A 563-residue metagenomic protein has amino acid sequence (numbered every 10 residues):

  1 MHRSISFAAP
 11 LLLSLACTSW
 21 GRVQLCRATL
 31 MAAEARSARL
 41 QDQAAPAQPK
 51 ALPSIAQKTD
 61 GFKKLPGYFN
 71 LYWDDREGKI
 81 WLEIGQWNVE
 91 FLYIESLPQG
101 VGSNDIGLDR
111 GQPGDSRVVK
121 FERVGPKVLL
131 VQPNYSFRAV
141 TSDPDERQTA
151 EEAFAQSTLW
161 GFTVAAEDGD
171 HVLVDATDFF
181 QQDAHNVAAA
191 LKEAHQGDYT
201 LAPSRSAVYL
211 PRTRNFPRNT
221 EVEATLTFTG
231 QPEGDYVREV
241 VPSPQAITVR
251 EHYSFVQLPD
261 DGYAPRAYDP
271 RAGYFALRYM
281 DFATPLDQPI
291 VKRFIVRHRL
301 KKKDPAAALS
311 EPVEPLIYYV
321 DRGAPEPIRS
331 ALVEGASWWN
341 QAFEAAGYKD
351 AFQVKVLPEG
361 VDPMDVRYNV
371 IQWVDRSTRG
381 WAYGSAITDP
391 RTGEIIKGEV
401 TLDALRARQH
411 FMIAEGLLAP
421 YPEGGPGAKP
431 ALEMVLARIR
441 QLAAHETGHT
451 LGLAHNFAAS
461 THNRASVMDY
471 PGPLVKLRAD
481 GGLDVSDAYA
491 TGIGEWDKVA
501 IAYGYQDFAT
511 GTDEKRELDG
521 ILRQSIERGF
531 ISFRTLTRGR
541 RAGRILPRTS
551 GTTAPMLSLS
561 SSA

Functional and structural regions predicted by a protein language model:
M1-A9: Bacterial N-terminal signal peptides that target proteins for export
A8-T18: Bacterial N-terminal signal peptides
C26-L30, E34-A324, A342, V356-Q409 (+2 more regions): Auxiliary tRNA-acceptor-end handling modules of aminoacyl-tRNA synthetases
D74, G85, A342-A346, E446 (+2 more regions): Structured segments of extracytoplasmic/periplasmic soluble domains in secreted or envelope-associated proteins
W87-V89, P325-A351: Zn2+-dependent metallopeptidase catalytic core
I328-G335, V435, I439, A443: Stable alpha-helical elements in mature extracytoplasmic
V356-V374, A437-I493: The catalytic-center signature of Zn2+-dependent metalloproteases
H462-A563: Conserved catalytic/binding loops enriched for acidic/polar residues
